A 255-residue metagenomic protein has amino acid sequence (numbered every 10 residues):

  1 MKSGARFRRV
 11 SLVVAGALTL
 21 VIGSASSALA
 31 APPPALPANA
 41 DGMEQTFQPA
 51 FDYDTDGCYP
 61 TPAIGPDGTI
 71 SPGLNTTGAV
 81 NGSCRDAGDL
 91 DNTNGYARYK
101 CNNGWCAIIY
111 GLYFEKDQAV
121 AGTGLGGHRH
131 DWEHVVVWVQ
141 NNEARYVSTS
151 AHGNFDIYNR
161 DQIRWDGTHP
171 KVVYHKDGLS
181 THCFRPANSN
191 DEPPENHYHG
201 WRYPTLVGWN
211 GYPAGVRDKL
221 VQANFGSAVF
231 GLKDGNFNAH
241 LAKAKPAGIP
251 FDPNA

Functional and structural regions predicted by a protein language model:
M1-A30: Secretory targeting and sorting signals
A31-E133, Y146-A255: A domain-level signal for the mature, folded cores of soluble proteins
V136: Active-site scaffold segments
V139-N142: Short acidic-glycine loop/turn motifs at beta-strand connectors
